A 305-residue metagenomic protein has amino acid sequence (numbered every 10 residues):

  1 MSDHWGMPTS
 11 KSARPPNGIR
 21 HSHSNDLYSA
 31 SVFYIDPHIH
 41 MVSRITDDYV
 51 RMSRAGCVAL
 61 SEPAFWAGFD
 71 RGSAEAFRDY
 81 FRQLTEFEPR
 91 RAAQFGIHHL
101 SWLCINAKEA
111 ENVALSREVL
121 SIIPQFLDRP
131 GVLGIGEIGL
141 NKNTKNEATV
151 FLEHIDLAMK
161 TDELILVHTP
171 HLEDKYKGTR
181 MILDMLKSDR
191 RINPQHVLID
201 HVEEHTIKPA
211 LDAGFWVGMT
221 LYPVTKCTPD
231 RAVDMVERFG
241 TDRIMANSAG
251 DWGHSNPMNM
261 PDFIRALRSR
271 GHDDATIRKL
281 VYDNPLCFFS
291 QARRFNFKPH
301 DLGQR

Functional and structural regions predicted by a protein language model:
S2-E173, K177-M185, V197, H201 (+2 more regions): Mid-domain alpha/beta scaffold segments of enzyme catalytic cores
S2-L27, P261-R305: Mid-to-C-terminal alpha-helical segments outside catalytic/metal-binding sites
I45-Y49, K175-M185, I207-A213, C227-E237 (+2 more regions): Histidine/acidic-residue-rich catalytic or RNA/ligand-binding cores of hydrolases and nuclease-related proteins
A59-E62, W216-P223, F297-K298: Short hydrophobic/aromatic-enriched beta-strand-loop microsegments
A64-G68, L221-K226, G250-D251: Short, acidic/turn-prone active-site loops that include or flank metal/cofactor- and phosphate-binding residues
A92-F95, S188-N193, F239-G240, S269-A275: Short helix-capping segments at alpha-helix termini
E109-R117, T220-P229: Active-site glycine- and acidic-residue-rich loops that bind and position anionic ligands or nucleotide-like cofactors
F239-P257, I277: Short acidic/histidine-rich active-site segments
